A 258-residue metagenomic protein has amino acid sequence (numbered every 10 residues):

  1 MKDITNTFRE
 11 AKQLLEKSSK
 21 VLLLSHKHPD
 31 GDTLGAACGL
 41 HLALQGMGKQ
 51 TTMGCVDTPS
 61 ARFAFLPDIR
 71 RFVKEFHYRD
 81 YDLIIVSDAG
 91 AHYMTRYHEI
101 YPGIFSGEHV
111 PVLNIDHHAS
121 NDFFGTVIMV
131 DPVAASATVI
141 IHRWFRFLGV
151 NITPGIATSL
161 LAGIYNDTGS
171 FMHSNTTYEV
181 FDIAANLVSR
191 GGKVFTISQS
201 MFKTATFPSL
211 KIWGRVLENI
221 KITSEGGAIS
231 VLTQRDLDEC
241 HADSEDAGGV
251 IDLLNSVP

Functional and structural regions predicted by a protein language model:
M1-R9, Y101-V112, V133-A135, V139-I141: An acidic intrinsically disordered interaction segment
K2-K27, G35-A64, K74, R79-Y81 (+1 more regions): Hydrophobic helix-and-loop "lid/oligomerization" segment in the mid-to-C-terminal part of catalytic domains
K27, G31-T33, A89, H117-H118 (+1 more regions): Generic detector of well-ordered alpha-helical packing
G31-A37, H92-R96: Short glycine/serine/threonine-rich phosphate/pyrophosphate-binding segments that cradle anionic phosphate groups
G39-H41, Y101-I104, V130-D131, D182: Glycine-rich, phosphate-binding/catalytic loops in enzymes
P67-I69, K74-V127: Active-site cofactor/cluster-binding pocket
I115-I183: Short alpha-helices
